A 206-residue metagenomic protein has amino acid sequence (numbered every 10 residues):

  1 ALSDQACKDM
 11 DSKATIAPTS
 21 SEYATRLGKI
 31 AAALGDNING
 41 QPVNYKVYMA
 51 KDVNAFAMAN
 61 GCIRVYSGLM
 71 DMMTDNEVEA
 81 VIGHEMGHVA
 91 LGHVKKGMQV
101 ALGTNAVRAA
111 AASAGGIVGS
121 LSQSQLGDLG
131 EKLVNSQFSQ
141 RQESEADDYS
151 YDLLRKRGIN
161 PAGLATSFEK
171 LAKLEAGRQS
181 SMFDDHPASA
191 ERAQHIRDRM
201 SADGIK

Functional and structural regions predicted by a protein language model:
A1-K206: A Zn2+-metalloprotease active-site environment signal
